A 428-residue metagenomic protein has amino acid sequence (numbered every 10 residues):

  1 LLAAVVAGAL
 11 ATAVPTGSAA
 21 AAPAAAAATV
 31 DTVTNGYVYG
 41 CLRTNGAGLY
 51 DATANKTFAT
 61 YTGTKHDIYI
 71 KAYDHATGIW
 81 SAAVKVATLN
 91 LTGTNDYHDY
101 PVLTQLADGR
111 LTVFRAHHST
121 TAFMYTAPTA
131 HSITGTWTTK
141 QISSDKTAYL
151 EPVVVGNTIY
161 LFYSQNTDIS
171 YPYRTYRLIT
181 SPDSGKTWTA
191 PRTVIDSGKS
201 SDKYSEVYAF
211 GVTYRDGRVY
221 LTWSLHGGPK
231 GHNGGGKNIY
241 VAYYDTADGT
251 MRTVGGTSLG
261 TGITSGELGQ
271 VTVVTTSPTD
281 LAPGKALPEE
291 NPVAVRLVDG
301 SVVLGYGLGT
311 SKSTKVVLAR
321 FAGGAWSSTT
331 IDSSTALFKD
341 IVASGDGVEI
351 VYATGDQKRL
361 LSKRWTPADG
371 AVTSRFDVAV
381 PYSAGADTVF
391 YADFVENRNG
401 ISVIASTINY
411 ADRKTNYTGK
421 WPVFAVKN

Functional and structural regions predicted by a protein language model:
L1-P23: Secretory targeting and sorting signals
A22-N428: Extracellular, repeat-based ectodomains that mediate carbohydrate processing or recognition
